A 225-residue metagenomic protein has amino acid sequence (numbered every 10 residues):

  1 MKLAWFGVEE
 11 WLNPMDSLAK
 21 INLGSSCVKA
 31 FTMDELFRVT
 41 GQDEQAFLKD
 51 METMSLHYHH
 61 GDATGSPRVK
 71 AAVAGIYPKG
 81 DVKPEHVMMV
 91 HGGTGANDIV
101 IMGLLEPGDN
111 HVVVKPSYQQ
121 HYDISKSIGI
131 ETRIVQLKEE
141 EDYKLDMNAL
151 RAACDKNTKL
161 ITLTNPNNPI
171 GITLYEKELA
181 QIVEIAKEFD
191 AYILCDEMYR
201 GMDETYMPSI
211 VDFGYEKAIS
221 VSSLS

Functional and structural regions predicted by a protein language model:
K2-G92: N-terminal small-domain helix-loop-helix segment of the aminotransferase-like
L23-S26, V73, V87, H111 (+5 more regions): Generic structural signal for small/hydrophobic residues in well-ordered secondary structure, especially within
E85, G103-S125: Conserved PLP-anchoring active-site segment centered on the Schiff-base-forming lysine
D109, I130, E188-A191, Y215-E216: A short helix->loop->beta-strand "cap" motif at the edges of active sites that frequently abuts
K115, E131-E140: Short beta->alpha connector loops at strand-helix junctions that form conserved, small/polar/Pro-enriched
P116, E197-Y199, L224: Short strand-turn motif at the edge of the Rossmann-like AdoMet-binding core
E139-E204: Active-site phosphate-binding strand-loop segment of PLP-dependent enzymes
Y206-S225: Conserved active-site segment immediately N-terminal to the catalytic lysine that forms the internal aldimine
